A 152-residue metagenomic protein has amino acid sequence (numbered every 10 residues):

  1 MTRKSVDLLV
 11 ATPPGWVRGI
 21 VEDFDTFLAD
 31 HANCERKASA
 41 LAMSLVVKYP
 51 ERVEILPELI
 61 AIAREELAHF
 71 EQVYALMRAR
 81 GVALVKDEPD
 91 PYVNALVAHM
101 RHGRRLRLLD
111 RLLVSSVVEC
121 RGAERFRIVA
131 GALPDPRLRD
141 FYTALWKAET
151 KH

Functional and structural regions predicted by a protein language model:
M1-H152: Non-heme di-metal
